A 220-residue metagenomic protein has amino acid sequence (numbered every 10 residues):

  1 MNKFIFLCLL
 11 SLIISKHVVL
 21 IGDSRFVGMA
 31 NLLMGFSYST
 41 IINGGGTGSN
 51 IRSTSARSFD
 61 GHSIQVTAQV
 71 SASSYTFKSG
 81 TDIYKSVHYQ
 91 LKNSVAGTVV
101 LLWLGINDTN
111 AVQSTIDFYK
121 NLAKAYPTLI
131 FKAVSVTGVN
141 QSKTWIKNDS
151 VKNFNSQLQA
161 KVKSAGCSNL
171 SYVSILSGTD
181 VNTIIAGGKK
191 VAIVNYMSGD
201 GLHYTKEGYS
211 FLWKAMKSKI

Functional and structural regions predicted by a protein language model:
K3-I13: Sec-dependent N-terminal signal peptides
H17-D117: Conserved SGNH/GDSL esterase-like catalytic core that processes O-acyl groups on lipids and polysaccharides
M34, G105, K120-P127, Q159-S164 (+1 more regions): Sec-exported extracytoplasmic/periplasmic mature domains
V87, T115-A123, N155, Q159: Generic structural signal for well-ordered alpha-helices, preferentially at hydrophobic/aromatic core positions
V95-A96, P127, S168: Proline-centered flexible-loop/turn and helix-kink motifs
L101-N107, L122-N153, T179: Active-site segments of SGNH/GDSL-like serine hydrolases that catalyze O-acetyl group transfer/hydrolysis on lipids
V139-I220: Catalytic His-Asp segment of secreted/periplasmic serine-dependent ester chemistry enzymes
